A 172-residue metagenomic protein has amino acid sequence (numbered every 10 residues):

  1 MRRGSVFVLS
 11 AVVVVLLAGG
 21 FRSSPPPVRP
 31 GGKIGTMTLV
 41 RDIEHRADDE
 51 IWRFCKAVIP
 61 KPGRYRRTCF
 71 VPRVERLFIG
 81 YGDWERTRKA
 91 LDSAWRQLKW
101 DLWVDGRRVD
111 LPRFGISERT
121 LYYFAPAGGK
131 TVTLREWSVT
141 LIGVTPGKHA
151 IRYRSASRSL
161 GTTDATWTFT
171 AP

Functional and structural regions predicted by a protein language model:
R3-V14: Sec-dependent N-terminal signal peptides
L16-P30: C-terminal region of N-terminal signal peptides and the immediate post-cleavage residues of exported proteins
W52-W100: Contiguous beta-strand segments within globular domains
R67, V139-I142, A156: Beta-strand-rich interaction surfaces with strong enrichment in secreted/lumenal proteins
R88-L121: Extended low-complexity, serine/threonine- and proline-enriched intrinsically disordered segments
L121-S138: Aromatic sugar-binding surface patches on proteins that engage polysaccharides or sugar-phosphate polymers
T140, T145-R152: A glycine-anchored, Pro-Gly-centered beta-turn/N-cap motif
S157-P172: Extended, polar beta-sheet/loop recognition surfaces of beta-rich domains that mediate binding to diverse ligands
